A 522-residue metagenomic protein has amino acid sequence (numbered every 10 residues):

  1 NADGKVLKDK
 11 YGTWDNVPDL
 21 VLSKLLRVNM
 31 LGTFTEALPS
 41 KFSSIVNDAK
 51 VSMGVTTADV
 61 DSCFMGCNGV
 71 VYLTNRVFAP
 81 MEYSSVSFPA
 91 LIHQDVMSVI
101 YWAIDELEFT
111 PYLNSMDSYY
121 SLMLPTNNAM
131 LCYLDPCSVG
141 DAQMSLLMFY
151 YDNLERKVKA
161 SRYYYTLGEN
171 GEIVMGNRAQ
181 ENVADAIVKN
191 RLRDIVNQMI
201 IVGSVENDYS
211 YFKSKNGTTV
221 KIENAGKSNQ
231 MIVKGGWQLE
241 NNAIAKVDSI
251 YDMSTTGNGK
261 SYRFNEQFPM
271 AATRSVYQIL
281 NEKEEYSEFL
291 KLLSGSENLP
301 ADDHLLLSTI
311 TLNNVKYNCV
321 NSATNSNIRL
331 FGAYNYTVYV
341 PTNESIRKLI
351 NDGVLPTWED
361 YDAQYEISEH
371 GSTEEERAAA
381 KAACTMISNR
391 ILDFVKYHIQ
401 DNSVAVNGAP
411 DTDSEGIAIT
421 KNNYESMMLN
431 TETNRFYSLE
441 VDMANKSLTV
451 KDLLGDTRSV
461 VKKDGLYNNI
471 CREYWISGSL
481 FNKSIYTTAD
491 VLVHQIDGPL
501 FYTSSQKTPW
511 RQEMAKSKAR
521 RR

Functional and structural regions predicted by a protein language model:
N1-R522: Mature, structured domains of secreted/extracytosolic soluble proteins
